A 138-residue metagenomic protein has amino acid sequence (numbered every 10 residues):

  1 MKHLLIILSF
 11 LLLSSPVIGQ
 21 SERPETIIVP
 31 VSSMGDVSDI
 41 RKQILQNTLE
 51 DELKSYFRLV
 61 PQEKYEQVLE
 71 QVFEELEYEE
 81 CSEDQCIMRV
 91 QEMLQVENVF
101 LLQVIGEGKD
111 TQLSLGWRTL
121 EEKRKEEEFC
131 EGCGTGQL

Functional and structural regions predicted by a protein language model:
M1-K2, R23: N-terminal hydrophobic targeting signals that begin at the initiator methionine
H3, E75, R124-E127: Processing junctions and N-termini across compartments
H3-V17: Sec-dependent N-terminal signal peptides
I7, P24-I27, I44, E92 (+1 more regions): Residue-level recognition of alpha-helix boundary/capping or hinge positions
G19-R58, K64-E66: A structural "domain/chain start" motif
Q43, N47, Y56-L101, G108 (+1 more regions): Short, solvent-exposed, polar/charged sequence segments at loop or secondary-structure edges
L45-E50, Y78-E80, T119-E122, G134-G136: Short, low-complexity, polar/charged sequence segments that are solvent-exposed and flexible
V90-L138: Amphipathic beta-strand/beta-sheet edge segments enriched in Tyr/Trp
